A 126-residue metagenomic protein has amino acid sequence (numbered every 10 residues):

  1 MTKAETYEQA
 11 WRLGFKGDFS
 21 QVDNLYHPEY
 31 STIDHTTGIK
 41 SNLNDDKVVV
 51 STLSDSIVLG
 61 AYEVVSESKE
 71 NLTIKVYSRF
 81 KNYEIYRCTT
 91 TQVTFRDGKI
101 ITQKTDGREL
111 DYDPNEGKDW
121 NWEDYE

Functional and structural regions predicted by a protein language model:
M1-N24, P28, P114-E126: Short, low-complexity N-terminal intrinsically disordered segments enriched in polar/charged residues
E5, F19-E70: A solvent-exposed, acidic/Ser-Thr-rich amphipathic alpha-helical stretch
L13, T36-G38, R79-F80: Short histidine/acidic/glycine/proline-rich micro-motifs that form metal- and phosphate-coordinating active-site loops
K47-E126: A beta-strand edge to alpha-helix "cap/lid" segment located at domain peripheries
